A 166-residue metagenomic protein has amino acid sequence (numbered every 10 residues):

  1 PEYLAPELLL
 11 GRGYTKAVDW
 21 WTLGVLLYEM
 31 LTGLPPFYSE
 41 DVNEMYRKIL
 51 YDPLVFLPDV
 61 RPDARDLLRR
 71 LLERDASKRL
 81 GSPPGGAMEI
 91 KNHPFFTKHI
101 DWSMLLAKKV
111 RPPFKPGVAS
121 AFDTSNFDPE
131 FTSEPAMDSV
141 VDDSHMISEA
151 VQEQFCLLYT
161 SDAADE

Functional and structural regions predicted by a protein language model:
Y3, E7-L8, M30: End-of-activation segment of Hanks-type protein kinase domains
E7-A17: Conserved end of the kinase activation segment
T32-P35: Structural helix C-cap motif within protein kinase domains
V60-R74: Conserved C-terminal C-lobe helix
A64, A107-S161: Eukaryotic Ser/Thr kinase distal regulatory-tail detector
L72-P84: A conserved short helix/loop substructure at the end of the activation segment of eukaryotic-like protein kinase domains
